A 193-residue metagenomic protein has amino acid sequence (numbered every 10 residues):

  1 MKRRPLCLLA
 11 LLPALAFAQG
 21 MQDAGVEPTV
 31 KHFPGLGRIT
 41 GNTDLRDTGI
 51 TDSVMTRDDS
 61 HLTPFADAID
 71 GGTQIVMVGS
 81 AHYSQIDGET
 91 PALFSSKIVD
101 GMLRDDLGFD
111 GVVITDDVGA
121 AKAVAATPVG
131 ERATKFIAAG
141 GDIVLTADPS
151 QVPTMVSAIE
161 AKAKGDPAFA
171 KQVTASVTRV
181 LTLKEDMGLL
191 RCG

Functional and structural regions predicted by a protein language model:
M1-K2, G130: Intrinsically disordered, low-complexity sequence elements enriched in Ser/Thr/Gly/Pro
K2-L9: N-terminal secretory signal peptides and thylakoid transit peptides that target proteins across membranes
L9, P128, Q172: Conserved acidic
P13-A168: Second-shell residues forming the walls of enzyme active-site clefts
P167-C192: Mid-to-C-terminal alpha-helical segments outside catalytic/metal-binding sites
